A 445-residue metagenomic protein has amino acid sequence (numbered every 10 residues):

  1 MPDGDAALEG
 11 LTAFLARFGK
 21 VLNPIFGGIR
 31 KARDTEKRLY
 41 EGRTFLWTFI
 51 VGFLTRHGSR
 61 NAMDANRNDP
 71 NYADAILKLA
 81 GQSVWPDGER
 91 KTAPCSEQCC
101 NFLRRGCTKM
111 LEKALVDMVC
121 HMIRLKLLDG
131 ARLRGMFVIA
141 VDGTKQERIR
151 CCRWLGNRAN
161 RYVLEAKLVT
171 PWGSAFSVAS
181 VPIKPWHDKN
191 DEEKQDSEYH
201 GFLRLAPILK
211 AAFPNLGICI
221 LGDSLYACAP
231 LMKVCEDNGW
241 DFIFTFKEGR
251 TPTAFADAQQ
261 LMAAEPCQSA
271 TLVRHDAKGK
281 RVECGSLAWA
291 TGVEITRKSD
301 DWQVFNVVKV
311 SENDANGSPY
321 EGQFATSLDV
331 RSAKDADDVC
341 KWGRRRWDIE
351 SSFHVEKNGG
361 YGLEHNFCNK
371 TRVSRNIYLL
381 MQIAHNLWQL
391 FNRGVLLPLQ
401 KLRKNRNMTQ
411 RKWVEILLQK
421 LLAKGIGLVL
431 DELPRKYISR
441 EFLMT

Functional and structural regions predicted by a protein language model:
P2, G28-I29, E265-E294, N358-T445: A short, flexible helix-boundary coil/loop motif
P2-D87: Gly/serine-rich nucleotide phosphate-binding loop at the start of the catalytic core of nucleotide/ADP-ribose-handling
F18, A333-C368: Short amphipathic alpha-helical "interface-anchor" segments enriched in bulky aromatics
D34-F45, G156-R158, D314-A315, N366-Y378: Structural motif
T48, M63-A65, C95, C99 (+8 more regions): Short, conserved catalytic/metal-binding motifs centered on acidic residues
A75-R105: Major-groove recognition helix of helix-turn-helix-like DNA-binding domains
S96-S177: Active-site-proximal, Lys/Arg-enriched surface segment that forms a nucleic-acid-binding/basic interface patch
W186-N306: An internal, acidic/charged active-site-proximal segment that coordinates divalent cations and/or engages
